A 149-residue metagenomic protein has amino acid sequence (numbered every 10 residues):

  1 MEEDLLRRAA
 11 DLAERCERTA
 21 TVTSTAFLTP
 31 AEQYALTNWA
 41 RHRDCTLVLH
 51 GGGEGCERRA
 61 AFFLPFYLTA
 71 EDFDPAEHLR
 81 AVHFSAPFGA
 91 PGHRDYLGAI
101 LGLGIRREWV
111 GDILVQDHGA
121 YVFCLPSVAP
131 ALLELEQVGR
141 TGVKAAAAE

Functional and structural regions predicted by a protein language model:
M1-E149: Non-catalytic terminal extensions of ATP-dependent helicases
